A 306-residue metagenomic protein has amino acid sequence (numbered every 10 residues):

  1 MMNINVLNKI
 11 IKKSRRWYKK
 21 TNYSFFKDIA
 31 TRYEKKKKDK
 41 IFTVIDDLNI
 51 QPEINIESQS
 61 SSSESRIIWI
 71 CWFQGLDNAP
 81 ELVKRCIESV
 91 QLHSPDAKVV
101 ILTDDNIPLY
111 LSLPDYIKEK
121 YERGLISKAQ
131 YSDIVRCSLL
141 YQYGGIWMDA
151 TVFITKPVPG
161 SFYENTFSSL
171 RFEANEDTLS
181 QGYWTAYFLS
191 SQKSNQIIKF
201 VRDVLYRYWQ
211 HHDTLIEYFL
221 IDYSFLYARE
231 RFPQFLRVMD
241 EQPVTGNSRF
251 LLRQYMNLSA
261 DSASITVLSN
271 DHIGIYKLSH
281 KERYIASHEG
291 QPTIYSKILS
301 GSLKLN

Functional and structural regions predicted by a protein language model:
M1-S132, A150-N306: Glycosyltransferase-associated regions of secretory-pathway enzymes, highlighting luminal stem/catalytic domains
D133-Y143: Small-residue hinge/turn detector
Y143, M148-A150: Active-site acidic Asp-centered loop
